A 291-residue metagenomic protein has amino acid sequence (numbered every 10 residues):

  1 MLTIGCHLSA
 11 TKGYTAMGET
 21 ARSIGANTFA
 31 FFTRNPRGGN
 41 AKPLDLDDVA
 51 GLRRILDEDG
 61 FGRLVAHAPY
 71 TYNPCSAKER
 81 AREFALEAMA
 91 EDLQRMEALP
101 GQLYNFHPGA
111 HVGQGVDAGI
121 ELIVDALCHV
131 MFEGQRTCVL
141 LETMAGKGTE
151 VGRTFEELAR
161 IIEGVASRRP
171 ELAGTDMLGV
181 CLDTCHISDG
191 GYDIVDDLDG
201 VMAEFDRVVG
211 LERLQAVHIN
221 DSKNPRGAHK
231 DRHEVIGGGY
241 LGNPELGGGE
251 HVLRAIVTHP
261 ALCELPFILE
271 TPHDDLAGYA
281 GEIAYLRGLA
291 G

Functional and structural regions predicted by a protein language model:
M1-A68, Y72, S76-E91: N-terminal pre-domain/capping segments
H7-T11, R34-P36, P69-T71, G109-H111 (+4 more regions): Active-site beta-loop-alpha junctions enriched in small/polar residues
E19-G25, D45-V65, A90-P100, C128-Q135 (+3 more regions): Acidic (Asp/Glu)-rich catalytic clusters
A21, H67, M96, Y104 (+4 more regions): Conserved, mostly hydrophobic/aromatic
F29, H129-I236: Acidic/histidine-rich catalytic cores of soluble enzymes
A30, A216-H218, E264-T271: Conserved active-site loop/cleft motifs that coordinate metal ions or position small ligands
E58, P74-G179: Active-site acidic/histidine proton-transfer and metal-coordination neighborhood in alpha/beta enzyme cores
R80-L93, V116-H129, T154-G164, D199-A203 (+2 more regions): Short, electropositive alpha-helical surface patch
